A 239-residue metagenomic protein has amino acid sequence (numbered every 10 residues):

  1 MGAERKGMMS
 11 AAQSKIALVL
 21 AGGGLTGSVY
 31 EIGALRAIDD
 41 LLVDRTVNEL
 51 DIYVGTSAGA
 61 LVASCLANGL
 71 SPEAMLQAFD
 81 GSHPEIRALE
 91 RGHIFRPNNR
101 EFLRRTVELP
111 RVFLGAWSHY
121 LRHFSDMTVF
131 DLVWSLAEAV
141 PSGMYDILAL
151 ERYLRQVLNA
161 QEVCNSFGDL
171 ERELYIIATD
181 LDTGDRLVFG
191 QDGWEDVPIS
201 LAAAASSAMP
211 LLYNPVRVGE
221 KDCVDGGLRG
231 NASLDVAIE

Functional and structural regions predicted by a protein language model:
G2-T56, L61-E239: Patatin-like phospholipase
